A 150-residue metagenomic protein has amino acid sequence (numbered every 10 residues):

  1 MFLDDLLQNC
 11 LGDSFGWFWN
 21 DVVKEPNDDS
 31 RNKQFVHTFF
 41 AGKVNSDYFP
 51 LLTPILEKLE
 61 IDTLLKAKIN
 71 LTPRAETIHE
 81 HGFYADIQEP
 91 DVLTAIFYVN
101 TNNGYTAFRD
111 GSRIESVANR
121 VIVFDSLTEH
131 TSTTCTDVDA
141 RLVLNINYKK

Functional and structural regions predicted by a protein language model:
M1, T72-E76, T101-N103, L127-H130 (+1 more regions): Short, solvent-exposed loop/turn segments at secondary-structure junctions
M1-D62: Non-heme Fe(II)/2-oxoglutarate
E57-T77: A short glycine-rich, His/Asp/Glu-containing loop-to-beta-strand
T77-F83, P90-V92, Y98-V117: A short beta-strand-loop-beta hairpin characteristic of the jelly-roll/cupin
G82-Y84, E129-D137: Short beta-strand His + acidic residue motifs that chelate non-heme Fe in jelly-roll/DSBH and cupin folds
D86-D91, T136-A140: A generic structural micro-feature
A95-F97, V138-K150: A short hydrophobic beta-strand segment most commonly corresponding to one strand of the jelly-roll/cupin
I114-T131: Conserved metal-binding segment of the jelly-roll/cupin
